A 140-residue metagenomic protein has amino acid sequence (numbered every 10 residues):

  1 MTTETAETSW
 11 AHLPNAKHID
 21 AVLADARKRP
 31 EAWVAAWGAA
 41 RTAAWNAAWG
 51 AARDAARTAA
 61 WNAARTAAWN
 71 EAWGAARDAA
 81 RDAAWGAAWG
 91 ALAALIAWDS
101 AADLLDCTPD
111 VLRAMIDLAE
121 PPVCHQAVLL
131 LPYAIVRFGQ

Functional and structural regions predicted by a protein language model:
M1-Q140: Short, glycine-biased loop/turn motifs at secondary-structure junctions and in low-complexity Ser/Thr/Pro-rich termini
